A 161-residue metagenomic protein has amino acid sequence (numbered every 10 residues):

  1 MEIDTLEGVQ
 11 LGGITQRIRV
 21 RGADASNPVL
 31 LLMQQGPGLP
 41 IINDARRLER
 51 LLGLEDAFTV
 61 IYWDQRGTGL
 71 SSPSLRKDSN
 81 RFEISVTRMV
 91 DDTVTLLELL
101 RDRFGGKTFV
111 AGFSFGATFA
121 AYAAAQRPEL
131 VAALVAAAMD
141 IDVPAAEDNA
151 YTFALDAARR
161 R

Functional and structural regions predicted by a protein language model:
L11-R21: A short loop-to-beta-strand scaffold at the N-terminal edge of the catalytic core in hydrolase folds
N27-P37: Short beta-strand element of the alpha/beta-hydrolase
P40-R50: The serine-hydrolase catalytic nucleophile loop
G53-P73: Conserved alpha/beta-hydrolase
R88-K107: Conserved acidic catalytic loop of the alpha/beta-hydrolase fold
V110-G112, A137: Short beta-strand immediately N-terminal to the catalytic nucleophile in serine-hydrolase-like folds
A117-P128: Short glycine-enriched nucleophile-adjacent loop and the immediately C-terminal alpha-helix near the catalytic center
E129-R161: A catalytic-pocket lid/entrance helix-loop region that shapes and gates access to the active site across common
